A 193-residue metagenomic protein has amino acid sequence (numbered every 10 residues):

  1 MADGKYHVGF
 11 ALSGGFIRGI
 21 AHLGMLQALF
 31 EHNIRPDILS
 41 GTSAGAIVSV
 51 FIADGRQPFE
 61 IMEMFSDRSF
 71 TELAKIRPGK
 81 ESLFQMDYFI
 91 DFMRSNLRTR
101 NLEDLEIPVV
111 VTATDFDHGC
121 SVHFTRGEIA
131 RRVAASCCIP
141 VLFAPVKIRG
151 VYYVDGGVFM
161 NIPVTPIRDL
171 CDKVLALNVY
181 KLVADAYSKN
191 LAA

Functional and structural regions predicted by a protein language model:
M1-T42, V50-A193: Patatin-like phospholipase
